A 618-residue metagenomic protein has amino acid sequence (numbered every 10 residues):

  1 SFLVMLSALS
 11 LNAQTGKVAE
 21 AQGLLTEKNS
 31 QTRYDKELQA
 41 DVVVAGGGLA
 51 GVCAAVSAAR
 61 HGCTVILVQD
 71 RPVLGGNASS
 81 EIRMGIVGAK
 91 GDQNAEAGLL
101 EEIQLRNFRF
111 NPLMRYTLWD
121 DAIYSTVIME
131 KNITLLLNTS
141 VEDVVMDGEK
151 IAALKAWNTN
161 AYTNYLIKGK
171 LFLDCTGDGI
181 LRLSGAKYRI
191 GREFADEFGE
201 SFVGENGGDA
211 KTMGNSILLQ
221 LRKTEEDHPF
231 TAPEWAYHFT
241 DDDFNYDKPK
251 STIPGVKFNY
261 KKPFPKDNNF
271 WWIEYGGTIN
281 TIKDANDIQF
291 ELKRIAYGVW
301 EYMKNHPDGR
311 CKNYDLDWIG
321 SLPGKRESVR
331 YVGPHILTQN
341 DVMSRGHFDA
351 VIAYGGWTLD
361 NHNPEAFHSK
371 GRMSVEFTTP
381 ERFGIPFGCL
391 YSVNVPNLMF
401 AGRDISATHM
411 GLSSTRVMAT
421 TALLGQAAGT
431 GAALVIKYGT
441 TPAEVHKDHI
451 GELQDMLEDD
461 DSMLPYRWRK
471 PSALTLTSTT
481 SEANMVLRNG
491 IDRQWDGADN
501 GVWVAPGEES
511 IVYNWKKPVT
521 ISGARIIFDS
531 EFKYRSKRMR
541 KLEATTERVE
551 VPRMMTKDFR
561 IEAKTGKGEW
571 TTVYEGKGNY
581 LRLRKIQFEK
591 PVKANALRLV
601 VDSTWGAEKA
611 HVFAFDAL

Functional and structural regions predicted by a protein language model:
S1-K17: Bacterial Sec-dependent N-terminal signal peptides
A13-V42: Extreme N-terminal leader/targeting segments of oxidoreductases
V18-Q22, N29, A153, N160-A473: Flavin (FAD/FMN)-binding glycine-rich loop and adjacent Rossmann-like elements that form
A21, Q31, Q39, S57 (+6 more regions): Conserved N-terminal/central alpha/beta ligand/cofactor-binding core
G46-G48: Glycine-rich Rossmann-fold phosphate-binding loop(s) that bind the pyrophosphate of adenine dinucleotide cofactors
G51: N-terminal Rossmann-fold NAD(P) dinucleotide-binding loop
R469-R493: Predominantly extracellular/luminal regions of secreted and cell-surface proteins, especially disulfide-bonded
W495-T572, K577-L618: Aromatic, loop-rich ligand-recognition surfaces of beta-strand-rich domains
